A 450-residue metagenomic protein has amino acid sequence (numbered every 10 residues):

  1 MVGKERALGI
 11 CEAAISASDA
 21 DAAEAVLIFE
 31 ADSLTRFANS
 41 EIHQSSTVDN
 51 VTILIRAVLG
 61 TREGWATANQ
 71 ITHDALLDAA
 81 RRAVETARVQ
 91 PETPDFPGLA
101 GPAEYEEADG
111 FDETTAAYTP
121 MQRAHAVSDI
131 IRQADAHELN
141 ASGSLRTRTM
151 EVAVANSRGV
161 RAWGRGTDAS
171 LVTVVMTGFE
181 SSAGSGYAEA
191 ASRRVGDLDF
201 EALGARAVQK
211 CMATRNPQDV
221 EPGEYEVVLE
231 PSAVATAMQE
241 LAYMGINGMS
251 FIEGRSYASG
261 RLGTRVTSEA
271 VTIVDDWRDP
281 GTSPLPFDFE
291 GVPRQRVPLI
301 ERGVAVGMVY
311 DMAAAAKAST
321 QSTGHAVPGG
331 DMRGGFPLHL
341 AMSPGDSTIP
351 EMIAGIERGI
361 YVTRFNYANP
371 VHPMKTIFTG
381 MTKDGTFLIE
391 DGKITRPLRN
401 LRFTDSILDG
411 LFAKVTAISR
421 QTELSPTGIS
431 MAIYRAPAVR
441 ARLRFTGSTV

Functional and structural regions predicted by a protein language model:
V2, A7-A14, A20-L34, D74-G164 (+2 more regions): Acidic low-complexity segments
A13-I15, I42-S46, Y118-M121, D129-D135 (+11 more regions): A generic local secondary-structure boundary/capping motif
A20-I53, N140-A162, E357-T382: Structured beta-strand/loop patches that form or line metal/cofactor-binding pockets in enzymes
S33-R88: N-terminal alpha-helical targeting/anchoring segments
T35-S40, M150-T167, S182-E189, A237-Y243 (+5 more regions): Short acidic, glycine/serine/threonine-rich loops at helix termini
S46-L59, A162-A190, L299-E301, T382-D391: Short beta-strand elements
M121-A205, E230, A242, G248-D275: Extended amphipathic alpha-helical scaffolds
R261-V450: Dual-mode signal for accessory low-complexity, basic/Gly-rich regions
